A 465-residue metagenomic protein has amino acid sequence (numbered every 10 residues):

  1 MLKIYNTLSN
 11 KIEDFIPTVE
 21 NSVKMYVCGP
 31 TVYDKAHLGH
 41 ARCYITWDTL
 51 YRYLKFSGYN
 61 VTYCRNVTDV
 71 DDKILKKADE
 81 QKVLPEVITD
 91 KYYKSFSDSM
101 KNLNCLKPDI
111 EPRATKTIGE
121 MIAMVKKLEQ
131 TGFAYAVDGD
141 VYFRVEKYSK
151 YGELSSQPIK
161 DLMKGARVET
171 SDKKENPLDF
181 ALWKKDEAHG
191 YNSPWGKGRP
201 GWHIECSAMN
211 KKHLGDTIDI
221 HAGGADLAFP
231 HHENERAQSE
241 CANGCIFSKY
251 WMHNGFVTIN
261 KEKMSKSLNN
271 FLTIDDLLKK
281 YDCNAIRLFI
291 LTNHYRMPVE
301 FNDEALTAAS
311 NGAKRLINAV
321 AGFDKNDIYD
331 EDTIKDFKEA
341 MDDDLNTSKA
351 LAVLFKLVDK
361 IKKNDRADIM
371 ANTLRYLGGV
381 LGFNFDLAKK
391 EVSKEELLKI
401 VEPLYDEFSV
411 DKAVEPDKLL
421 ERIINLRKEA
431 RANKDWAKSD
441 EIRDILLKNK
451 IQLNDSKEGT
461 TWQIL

Functional and structural regions predicted by a protein language model:
M1-Y33, D48, D98, G119-D324: Alpha-helical recognition segments enriched in aromatics with Gly/Pro capping that present substrate-recognition
S9-D14, T18-N104, L453-W462: N-terminal, positively charged nucleic-acid-binding surface of large information/translation enzymes
N60-T62, G132-D138, I361, Q452-N454: Short, well-structured beta-strand/strand-turn elements
V67-D71, Y93-F96, L106-M121, G139-Y148: Short, glycine/charge-rich beta-strand/loop segments that flank catalytic centers and engage negatively charged groups
A78-P85, D109-T115, G224: The substrate-binding groove and active-site-proximal loops of carbohydrate-active enzymes, especially glycoside
Q81-V87, P108, R296-N302: Short, polar/flexible loop-turn hinges at active-site or ligand-entry regions and domain interfaces
K263-S265, N269-L465: Structural preference for alpha-helix termini/caps and helix-kink/transition segments
